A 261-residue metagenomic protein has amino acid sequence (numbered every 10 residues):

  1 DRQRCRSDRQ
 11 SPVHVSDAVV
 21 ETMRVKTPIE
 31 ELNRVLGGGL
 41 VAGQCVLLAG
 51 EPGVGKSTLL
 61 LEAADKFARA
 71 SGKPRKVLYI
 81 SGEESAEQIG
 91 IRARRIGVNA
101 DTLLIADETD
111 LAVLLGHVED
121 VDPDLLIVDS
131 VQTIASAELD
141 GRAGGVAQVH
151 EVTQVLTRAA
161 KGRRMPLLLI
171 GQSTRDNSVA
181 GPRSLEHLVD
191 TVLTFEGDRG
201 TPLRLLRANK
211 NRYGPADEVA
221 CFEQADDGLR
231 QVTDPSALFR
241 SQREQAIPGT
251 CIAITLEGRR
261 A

Functional and structural regions predicted by a protein language model:
D1-L47, T58, D65-A68, K73-K76: Detector for small/aliphatic-rich hydrophobic stretches
R4-S11, E119-P123, Q132-I134, L188-T191 (+1 more regions): Conserved P-loop NTPase
V35, I89, D129, L156 (+3 more regions): Residue-level signature of catalytic and energy-coupling elements of molecular machines, predominantly ATP/GTP-dependent
G43, E51-V54, T58-R158: Conserved inter-motif catalytic segment of the P-loop NTP-binding fold
E83, S130, I170-T174, D198 (+1 more regions): A short beta-strand-to-loop transition that corresponds to the Sensor-1 phosphate-sensing loop of AAA+ P-loop ATPases
A93-R94, S178-L188: Short regulatory helix/loop adjacent to the ATP-binding pocket of P-loop NTPases
A106-T109, G171, T233: Short loop/edge segments at beta-strand edges and connector loops that shape dinucleotide/nucleotide cofactor-binding
A147-L168, Q172, L188-R199: Substrate-engagement module of ASCE P-loop NTPases
